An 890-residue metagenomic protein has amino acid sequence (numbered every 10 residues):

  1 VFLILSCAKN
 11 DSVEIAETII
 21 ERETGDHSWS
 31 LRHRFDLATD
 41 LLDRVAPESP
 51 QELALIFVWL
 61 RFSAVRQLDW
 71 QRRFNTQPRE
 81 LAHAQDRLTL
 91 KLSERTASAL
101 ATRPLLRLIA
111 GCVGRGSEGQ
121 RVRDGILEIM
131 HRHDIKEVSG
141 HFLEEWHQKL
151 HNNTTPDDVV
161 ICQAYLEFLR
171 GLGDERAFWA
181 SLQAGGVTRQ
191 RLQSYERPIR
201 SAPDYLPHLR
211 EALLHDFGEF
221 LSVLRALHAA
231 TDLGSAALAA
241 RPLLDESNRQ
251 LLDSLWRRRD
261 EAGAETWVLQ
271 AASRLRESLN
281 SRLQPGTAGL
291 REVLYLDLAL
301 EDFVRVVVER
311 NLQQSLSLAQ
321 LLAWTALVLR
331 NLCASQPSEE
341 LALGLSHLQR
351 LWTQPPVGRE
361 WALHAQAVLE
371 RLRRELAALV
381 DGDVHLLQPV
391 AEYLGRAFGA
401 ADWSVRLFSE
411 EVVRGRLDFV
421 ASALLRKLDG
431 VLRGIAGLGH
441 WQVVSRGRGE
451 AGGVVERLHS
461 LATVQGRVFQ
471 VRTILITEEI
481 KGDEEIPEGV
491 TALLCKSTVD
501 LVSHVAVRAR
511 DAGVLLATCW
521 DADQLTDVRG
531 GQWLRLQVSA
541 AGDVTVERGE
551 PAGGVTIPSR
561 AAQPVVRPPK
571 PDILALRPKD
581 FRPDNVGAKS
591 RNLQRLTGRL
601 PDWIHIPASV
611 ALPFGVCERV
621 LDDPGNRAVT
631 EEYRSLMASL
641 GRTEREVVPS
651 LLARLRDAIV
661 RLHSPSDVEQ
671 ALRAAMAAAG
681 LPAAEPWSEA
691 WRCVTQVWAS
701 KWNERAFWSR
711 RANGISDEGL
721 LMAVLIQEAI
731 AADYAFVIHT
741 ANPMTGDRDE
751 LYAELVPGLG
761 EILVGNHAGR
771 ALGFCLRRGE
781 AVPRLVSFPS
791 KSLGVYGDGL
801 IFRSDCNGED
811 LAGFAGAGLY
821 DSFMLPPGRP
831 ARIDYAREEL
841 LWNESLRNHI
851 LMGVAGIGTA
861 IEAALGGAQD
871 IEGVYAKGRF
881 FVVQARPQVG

Functional and structural regions predicted by a protein language model:
F2-H364, R467-T473, E479-G890: Nucleotide/phosphate-binding sheet-loop regions of phosphoryl- and nucleotidyl-transfer enzymes
P356-F469, T477, A684-T695: Low-complexity, highly charged intrinsically disordered N-terminal segments that act as targeting/localization
